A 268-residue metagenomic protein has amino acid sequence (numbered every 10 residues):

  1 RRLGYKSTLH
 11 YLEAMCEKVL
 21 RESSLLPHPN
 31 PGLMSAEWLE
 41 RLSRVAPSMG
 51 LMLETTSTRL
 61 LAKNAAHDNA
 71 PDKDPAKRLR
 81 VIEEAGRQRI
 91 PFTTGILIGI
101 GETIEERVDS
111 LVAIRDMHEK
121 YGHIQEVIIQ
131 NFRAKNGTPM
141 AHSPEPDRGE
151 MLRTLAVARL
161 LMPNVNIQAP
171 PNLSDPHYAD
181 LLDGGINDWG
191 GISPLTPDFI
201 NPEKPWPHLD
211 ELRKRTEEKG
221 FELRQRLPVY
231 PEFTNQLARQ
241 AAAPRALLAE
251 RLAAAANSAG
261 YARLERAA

Functional and structural regions predicted by a protein language model:
R1-E119: Conserved Radical SAM active-site core
R21-S23, R87, V108-A268: Auxiliary Fe-S-binding modules of radical SAM enzymes
